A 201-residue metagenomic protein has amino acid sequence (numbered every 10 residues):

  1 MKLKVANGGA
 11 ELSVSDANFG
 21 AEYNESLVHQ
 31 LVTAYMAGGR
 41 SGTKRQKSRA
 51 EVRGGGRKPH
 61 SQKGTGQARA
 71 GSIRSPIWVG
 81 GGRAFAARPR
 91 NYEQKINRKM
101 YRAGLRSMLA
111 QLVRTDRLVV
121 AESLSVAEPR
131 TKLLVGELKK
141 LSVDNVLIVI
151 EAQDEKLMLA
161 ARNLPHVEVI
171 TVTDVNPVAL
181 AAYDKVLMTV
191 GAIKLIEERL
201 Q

Functional and structural regions predicted by a protein language model:
M1-S41, A86-Q201: Extended polybasic, low-complexity segments that bind anionic RNA or targeting/receptor surfaces
L27-K63: A short, flexible low-complexity segment enriched in Lys/Arg and Gly/Pro that occurs in N-terminal basic tails
R49-F85: Glycine/serine-rich anion-binding loops at beta->alpha junctions that coordinate negatively charged ligand groups
